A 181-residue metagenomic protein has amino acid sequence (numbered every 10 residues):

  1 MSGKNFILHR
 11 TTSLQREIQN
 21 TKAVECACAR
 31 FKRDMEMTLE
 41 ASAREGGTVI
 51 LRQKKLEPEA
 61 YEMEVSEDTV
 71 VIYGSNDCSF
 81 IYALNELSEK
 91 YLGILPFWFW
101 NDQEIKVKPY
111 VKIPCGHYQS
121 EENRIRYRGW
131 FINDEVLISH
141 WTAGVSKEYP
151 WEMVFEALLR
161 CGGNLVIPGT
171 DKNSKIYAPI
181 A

Functional and structural regions predicted by a protein language model:
M1-E122: Contiguous, structured surface segment used for ligand recognition
Q15, W130-F131: Short, well-ordered beta-strand segments
L39, R124, F131-A181: Aromatic-lined carbohydrate-binding surfaces of glycoside hydrolases
L95-F97, Y127, E148: Intrinsically disordered regions, especially transient/low-confidence alpha-helical propensity segments and coil-helix
